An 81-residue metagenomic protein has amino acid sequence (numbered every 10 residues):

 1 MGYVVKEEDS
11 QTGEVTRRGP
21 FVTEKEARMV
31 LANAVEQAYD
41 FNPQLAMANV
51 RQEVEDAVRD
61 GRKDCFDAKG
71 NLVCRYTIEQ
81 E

Functional and structural regions predicted by a protein language model:
M1-R17, E26, N33, L45 (+2 more regions): Short aromatic-glycine-(Arg/Gly/Cys) micro-motifs in beta-strand/loop hairpins
F21-V22: Conserved aromatic
N33-E81: Short, mixed-charge low-complexity intrinsically disordered segments
